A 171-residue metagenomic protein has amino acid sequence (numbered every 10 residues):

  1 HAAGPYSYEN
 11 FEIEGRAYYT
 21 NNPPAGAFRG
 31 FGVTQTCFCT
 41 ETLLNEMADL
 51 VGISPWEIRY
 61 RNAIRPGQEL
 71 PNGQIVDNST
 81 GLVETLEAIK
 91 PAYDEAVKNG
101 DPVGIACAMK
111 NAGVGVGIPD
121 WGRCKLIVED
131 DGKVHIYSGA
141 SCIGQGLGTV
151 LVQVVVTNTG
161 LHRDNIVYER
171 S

Functional and structural regions predicted by a protein language model:
H1, R29-E57, E84, A88 (+2 more regions): Alpha-helical support elements that line or immediately flank enzyme active sites and cofactor-binding pockets
H1-T42, V114-D120: Glycine-rich loop/linker segments at domain edges
A3-P5, A106, K110-N111, N158-R163: Conserved alpha/beta core surface patches that mediate binding of polyanionic ligands
F11-R16, K125-I127, H162-S171: Flexible glycine/proline-rich, aromatic-decorated loop/lid segments
E12, A17, M109-N111, D130-G132 (+1 more regions): A broadly conserved detector of short glycine/acidic/proline-rich loop/turn motifs that flank catalytic sites and bind
R16-P23, K125-H135: Short, hydrophobic/aliphatic alpha-helical segments
R61-G67, I166-S171: Short, conserved phosphate-binding/catalytic loop or strand-edge motifs used in phosphoryl-/nucleotidyl-transfer
A63-K133: Helix-loop-helix junctions that connect adjacent transmembrane helices in secondary transporters/permeases, recognized
